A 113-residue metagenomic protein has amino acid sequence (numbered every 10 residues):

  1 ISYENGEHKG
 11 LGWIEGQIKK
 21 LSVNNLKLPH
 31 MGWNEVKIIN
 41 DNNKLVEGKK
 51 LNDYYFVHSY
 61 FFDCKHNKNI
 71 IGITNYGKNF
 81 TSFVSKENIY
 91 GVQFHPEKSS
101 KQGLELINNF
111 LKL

Functional and structural regions predicted by a protein language model:
I1-W33: Cysteine-nucleophile active-site neighborhood
I1-Y3, S59, S99: Short linear Ser/Thr-Pro motifs
G6-K9, G72-T74, N109-F110: Glycine-rich, phosphate-binding/catalytic loops in enzymes
K9, N67, Q102-E105: Generic recognition of short, well-ordered alpha-helical segments
E35-E97: Active-site oxyanion/phosphate-handling segment shared across diverse enzymes
V92-L113: Acyltransferase
